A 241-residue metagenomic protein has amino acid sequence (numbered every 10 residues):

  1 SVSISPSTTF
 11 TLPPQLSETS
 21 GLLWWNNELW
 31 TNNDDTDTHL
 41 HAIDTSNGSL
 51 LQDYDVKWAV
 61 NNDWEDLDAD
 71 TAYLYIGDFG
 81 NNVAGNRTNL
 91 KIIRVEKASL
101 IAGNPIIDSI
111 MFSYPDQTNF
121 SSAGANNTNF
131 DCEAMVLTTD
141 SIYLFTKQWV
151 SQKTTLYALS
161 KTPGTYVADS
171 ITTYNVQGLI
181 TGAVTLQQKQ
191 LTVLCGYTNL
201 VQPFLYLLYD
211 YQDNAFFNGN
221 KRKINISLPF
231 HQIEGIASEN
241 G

Functional and structural regions predicted by a protein language model:
S1-G241: Sequence/structural signature of beta-propeller domains
